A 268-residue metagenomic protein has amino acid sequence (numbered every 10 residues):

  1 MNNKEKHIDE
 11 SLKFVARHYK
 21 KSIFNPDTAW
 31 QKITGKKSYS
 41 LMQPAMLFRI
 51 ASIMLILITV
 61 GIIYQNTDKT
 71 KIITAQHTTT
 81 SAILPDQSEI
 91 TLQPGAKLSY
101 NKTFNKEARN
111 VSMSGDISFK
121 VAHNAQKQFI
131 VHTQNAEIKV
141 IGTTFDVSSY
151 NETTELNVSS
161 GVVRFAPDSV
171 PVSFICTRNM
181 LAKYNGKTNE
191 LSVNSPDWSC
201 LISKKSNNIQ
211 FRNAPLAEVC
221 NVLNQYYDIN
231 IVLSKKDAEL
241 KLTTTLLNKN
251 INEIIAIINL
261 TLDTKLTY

Functional and structural regions predicted by a protein language model:
M1-E10: N-terminal amphipathic alpha-helical interaction or autoinhibitory segments
D9-L12, A16, Q31-I33, K37-Y268: A residue-level detector for the "anchor" residue at the start of short, highly conserved motifs
Y19: N-terminal polybasic phosphate/anion-binding patch
